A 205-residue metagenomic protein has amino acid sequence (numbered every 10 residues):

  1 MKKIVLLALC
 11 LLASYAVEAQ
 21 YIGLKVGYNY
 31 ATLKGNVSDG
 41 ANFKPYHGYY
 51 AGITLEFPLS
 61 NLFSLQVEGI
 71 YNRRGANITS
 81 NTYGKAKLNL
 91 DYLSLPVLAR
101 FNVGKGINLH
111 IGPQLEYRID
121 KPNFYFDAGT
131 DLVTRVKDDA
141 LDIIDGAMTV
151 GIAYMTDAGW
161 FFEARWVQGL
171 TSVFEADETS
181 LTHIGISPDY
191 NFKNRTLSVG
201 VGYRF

Functional and structural regions predicted by a protein language model:
A19-E56, L65-Q66, I107, G169 (+1 more regions): Short glycine/proline- and aromatic-enriched beta-strand/turn motifs that initiate or cap beta-hairpins
Q20, P45-Y49, N89-L93, I144-M148 (+1 more regions): Residues that define the transmembrane beta-barrel architecture of outer-membrane proteins
I22, L62-L65, I107-L109, A158-A164: Repeated loop/turn-to-beta-strand initiation elements of outer-membrane beta-barrel proteins
L24-Y28, A51-F57, G69-Y71, L95-F101 (+4 more regions): Residues on the lipid-exposed face of transmembrane beta-strands in outer-membrane beta-barrel proteins
N29-L33, N72-A76, E116-D120, V167-V173: Structural signature of outer-membrane beta-barrel domains
K34-A41, N77-G84, K121-T130, F174-L181: Outer-membrane beta-barrel translocator domains and adjoining extracellular loop/strand segments of Gram-negative
G40-H47, G84-N89, D138-D142, P188-K193: Replace "Gram-negative outer membrane beta-barrel proteins" with "bacterial and organellar outer membrane beta-barrel
K137-F205: Predominantly the C-terminal beta-signal and adjacent terminal strand-loop region of outer-membrane beta-barrel
